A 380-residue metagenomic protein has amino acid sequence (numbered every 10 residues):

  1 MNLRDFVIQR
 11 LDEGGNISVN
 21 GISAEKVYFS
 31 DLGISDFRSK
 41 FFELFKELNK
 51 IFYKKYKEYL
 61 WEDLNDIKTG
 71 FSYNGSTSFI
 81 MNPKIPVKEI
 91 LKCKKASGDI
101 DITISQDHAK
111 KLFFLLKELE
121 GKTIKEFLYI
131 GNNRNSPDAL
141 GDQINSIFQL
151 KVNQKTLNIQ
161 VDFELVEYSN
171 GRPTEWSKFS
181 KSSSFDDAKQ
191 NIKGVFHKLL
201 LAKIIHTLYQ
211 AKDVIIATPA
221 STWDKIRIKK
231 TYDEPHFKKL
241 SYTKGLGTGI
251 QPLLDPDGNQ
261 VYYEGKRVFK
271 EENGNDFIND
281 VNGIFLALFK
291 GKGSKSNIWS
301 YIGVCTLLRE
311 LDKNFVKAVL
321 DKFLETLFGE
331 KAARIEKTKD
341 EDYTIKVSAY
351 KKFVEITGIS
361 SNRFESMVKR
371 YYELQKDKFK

Functional and structural regions predicted by a protein language model:
N2-N74: Helical scaffold of the NTase/Pol beta-like nucleotidyltransferase catalytic core
R4, F42, K46-N49, K110-K117 (+8 more regions): Generic detector of well-ordered alpha-helical segments enriched in charged/polar residues, highlighting helical
E13-G15, G21, N74-T77, L140-S146 (+1 more regions): Glycine-centered flexibility motif
R38-Y53, T103-Q160: Metal-dependent nucleotidyltransferase catalytic core
F45-F113: Active-site nucleotide-donor binding segment shared across nucleotidyl transfer reactions
E58, G121-K122, V214: Short aromatic/hydrophobic-glycine micro-motifs
D142-F379: Catalytic cores of NTP-dependent nucleotidyl/adenyl transfer enzymes across multiple folds
